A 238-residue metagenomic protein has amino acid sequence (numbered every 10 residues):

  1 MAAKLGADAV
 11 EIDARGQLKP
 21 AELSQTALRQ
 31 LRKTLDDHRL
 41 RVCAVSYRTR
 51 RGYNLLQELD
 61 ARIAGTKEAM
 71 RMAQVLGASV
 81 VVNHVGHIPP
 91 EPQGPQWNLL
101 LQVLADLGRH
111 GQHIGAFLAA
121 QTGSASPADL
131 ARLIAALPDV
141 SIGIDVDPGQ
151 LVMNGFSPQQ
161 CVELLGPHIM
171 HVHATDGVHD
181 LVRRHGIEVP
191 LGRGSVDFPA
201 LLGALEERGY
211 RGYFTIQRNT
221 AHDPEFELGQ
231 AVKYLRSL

Functional and structural regions predicted by a protein language model:
M1-Q74, A78, V232-L238: N-terminal pre-domain/capping segments
A9-V10, V45, L104-S195: Acidic/histidine-rich catalytic cores of soluble enzymes
E11-I12, V42-S46, A78-V85, L118-T122 (+1 more regions): Short beta-strand segments at enzyme active-site cores
A14-A27, R50-D60, I88-P92, G123-A128 (+3 more regions): Acidic-and-aromatic substrate-binding clefts and catalytic sites of carbohydrate-active enzymes
L23-Q30, L59-K67, Q93-L104, F156-E163 (+2 more regions): Charged helix-capping and loop-helix junction motifs
T34-D37, R51-I144, M153: Active-site acidic/histidine proton-transfer and metal-coordination neighborhood in alpha/beta enzyme cores
A174, Y213-N219: Short acidic/histidine-rich active-site segments
L191-L201, E206, G212-F214: H/E-rich (His + Asp/Glu) clusters that bind or coordinate divalent metals
